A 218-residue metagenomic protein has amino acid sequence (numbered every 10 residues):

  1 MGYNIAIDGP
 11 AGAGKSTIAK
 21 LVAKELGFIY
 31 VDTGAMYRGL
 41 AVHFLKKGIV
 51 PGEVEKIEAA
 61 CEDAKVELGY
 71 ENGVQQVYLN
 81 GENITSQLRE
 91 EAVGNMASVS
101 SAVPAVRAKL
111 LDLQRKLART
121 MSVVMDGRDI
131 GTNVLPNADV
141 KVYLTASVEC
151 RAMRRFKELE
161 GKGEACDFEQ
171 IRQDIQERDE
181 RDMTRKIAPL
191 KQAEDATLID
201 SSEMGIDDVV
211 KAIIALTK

Functional and structural regions predicted by a protein language model:
I5-I7: Hydrophobic anchor at the beta1->P-loop junction of P-loop NTPases
G12: Walker A (P-loop) phosphate-binding loop of P-loop NTPases
K15: Conserved lysine of the Walker
I18: Hydrophobic positions on the alpha1 helix immediately C-terminal to the Walker A/P-loop
E25-E90: N-terminal phosphate/diphosphate-binding loop that engages ATP/GTP or pyrophosphate donors across diverse enzyme folds
G34, G81, L110, V124 (+1 more regions): Residue-level signal for inorganic ion chemistry
G69, Q114-M121, R128, T132-N133 (+2 more regions): Small-molecule kinase domains that catalyze NTP-dependent phosphoryl transfer to phosphate-bearing small molecules
T85-S101, A105-K162: ATP-dependent NMP and nucleoside kinases share a basic, alpha-helical "lid"
